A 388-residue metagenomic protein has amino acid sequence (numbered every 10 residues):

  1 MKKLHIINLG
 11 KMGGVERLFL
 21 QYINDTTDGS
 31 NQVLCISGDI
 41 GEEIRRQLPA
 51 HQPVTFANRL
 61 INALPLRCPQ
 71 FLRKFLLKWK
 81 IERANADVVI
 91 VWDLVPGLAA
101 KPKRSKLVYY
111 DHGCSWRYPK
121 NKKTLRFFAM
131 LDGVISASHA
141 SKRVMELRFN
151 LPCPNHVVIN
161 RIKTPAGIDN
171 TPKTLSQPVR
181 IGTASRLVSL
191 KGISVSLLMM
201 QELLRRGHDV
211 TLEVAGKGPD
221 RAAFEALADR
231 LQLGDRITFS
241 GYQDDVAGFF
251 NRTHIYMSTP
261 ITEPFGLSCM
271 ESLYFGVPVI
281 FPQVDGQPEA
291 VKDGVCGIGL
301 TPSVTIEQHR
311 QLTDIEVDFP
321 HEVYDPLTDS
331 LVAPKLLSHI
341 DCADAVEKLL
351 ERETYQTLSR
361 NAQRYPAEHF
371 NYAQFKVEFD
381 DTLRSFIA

Functional and structural regions predicted by a protein language model:
L4, K173-K191, L197-M200, S330: Conserved donor-binding/catalytic core segment of Leloir-type glycosyltransferases
H5-G13, R17-C68, N155: N-terminal strand-loop element at the rim of the active site of nucleotide-sugar-dependent glycosyltransferases
G14, Y324-D344, L350-R384: A charged, aromatic-enriched C-terminal amphipathic alpha-helix characteristic of glycosyltransferases across folds
E16-Q21, R186-E202, H208, P219-E225: A conserved mid-protein helix/loop that constitutes part of the nucleotide-sugar donor-binding site
R73, I90-P96, D111: Short His-centered aromatic/hydrophobic patch
L131-N155, I162-A166: A short, active-site helix/loop in glycosyltransferases that binds the activated sugar's phosphate group
Y242, I261: Aromatic "clamp/platform" in nucleotide-sugar-dependent glycosyltransferases that forms part of the donor/acceptor
P278-F281, V291, I298-T301: Short hydrophobic beta-strand element within catalytic cores of glycosyltransferases and related nucleotide-activated
